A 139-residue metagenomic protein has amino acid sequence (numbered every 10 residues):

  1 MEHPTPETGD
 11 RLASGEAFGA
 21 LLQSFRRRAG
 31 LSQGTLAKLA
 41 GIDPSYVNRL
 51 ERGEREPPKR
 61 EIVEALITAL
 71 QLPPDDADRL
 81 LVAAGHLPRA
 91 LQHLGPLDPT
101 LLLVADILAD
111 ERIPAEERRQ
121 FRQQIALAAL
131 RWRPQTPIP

Functional and structural regions predicted by a protein language model:
E2-A29, Q120: A short, Lys/Arg-rich alpha-helix, primarily the initiator
Q23, G34, E64: Residues within the helices of the helix-turn-helix
F25, L39, L50, L80-A83: Residues in the recognition helix of alpha-helical DNA-binding motifs
R26, A37, I67: The alpha-helix within a helix-turn-helix
G30-R49: Short alpha-helical DNA-recognition segment
E54-T68: Short, basic-rich loop-to-helix N-cap that marks the start of a DNA-contacting helix
E61, P74-T100: Short amphipathic recognition helices of helix-turn-helix/homeodomain-type DNA-binding modules
L108-P139: C-terminal regulatory/oligomerization modules of transcriptional regulators
